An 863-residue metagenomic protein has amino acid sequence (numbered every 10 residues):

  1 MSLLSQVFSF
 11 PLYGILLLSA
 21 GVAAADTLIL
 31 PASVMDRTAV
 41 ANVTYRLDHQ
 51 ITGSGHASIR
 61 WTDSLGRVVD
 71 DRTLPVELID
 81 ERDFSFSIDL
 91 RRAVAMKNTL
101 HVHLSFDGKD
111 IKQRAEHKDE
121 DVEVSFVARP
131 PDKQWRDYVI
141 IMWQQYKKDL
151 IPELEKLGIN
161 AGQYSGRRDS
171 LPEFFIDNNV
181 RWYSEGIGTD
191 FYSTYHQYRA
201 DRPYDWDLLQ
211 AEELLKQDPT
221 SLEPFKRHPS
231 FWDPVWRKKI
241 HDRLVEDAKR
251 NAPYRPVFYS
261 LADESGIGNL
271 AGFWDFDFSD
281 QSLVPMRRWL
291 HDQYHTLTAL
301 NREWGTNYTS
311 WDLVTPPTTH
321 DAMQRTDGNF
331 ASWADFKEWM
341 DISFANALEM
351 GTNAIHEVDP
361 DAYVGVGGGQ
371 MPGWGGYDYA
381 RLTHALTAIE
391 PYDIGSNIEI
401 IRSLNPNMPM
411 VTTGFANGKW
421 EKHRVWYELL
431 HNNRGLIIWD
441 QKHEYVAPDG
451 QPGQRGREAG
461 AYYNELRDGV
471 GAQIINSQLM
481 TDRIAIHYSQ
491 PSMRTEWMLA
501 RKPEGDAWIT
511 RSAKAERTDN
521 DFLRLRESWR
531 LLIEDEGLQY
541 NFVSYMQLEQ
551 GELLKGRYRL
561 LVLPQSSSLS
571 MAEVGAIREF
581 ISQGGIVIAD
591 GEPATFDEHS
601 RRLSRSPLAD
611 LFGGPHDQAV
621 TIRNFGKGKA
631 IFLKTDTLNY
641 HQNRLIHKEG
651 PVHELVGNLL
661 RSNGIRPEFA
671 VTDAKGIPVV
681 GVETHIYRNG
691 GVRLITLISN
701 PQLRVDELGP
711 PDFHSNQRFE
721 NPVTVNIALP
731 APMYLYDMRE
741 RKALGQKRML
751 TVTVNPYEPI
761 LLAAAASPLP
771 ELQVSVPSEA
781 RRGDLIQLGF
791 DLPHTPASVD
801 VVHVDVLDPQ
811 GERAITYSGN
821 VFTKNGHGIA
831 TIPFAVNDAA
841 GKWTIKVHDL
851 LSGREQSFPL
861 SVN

Functional and structural regions predicted by a protein language model:
S9-A20: Bacterial N-terminal signal peptides
A24-E185, D201, L222-P253, V257 (+7 more regions): Mature N-terminal, pre-catalytic/accessory segment of carbohydrate-active enzymes
T52, I79, S105-K118, L215-L222 (+9 more regions): Hydrophobic targeting/anchoring helices
P130-Y146, E155-E213, T306, P317 (+7 more regions): Catalytic-core regions of glycoside hydrolase
I187-E213, P224, A262-Q281, D440-G456 (+4 more regions): Aromatic- and carboxylate-enriched substrate-binding clefts and catalytic-loop regions of carbohydrate-active enzymes
L214-P391, I400, L548: Polysaccharide-binding and catalytic clefts of secreted carbohydrate-active enzymes
I437, L553, P564-S775: A conserved amphipathic helix/loop scaffold that creates a polar/acidic microenvironment used either to coordinate
W529-L554, L560-L563: Phosphate-binding active sites in nucleotide-utilizing proteins
